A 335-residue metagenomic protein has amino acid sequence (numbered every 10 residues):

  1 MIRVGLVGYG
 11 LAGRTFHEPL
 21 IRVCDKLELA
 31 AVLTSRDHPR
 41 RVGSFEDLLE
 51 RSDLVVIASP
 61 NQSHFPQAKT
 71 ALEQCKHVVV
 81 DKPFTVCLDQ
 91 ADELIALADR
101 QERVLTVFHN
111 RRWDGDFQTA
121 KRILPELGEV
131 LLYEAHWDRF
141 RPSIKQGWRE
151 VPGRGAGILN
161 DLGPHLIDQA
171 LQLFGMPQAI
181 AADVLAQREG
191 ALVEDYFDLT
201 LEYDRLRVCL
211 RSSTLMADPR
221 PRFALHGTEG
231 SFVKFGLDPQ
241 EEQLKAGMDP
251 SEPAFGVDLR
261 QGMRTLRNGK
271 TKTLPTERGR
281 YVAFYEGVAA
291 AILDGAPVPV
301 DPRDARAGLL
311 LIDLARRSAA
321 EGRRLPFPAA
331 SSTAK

Functional and structural regions predicted by a protein language model:
M1-P39: N-terminal Rossmann-like dinucleotide-binding module
R40-L97: Beta-loop-alpha module in the N-terminal Rossmann-like domain of NAD(P)-dependent dehydrogenases, especially those
L54-I57, R103, A283, G287-K335: C-terminal helix-rich "cap/oligomerization" subdomain common to oxidoreductases
I57, V80, L105-V107, E134 (+1 more regions): Hydrophobic residues in well-ordered beta-strands that form the structural core
Q74-K76, Q101-R103, Y203: A short helix->loop->beta-strand "cap" motif at the edges of active sites that frequently abuts
A96-V104, Q118-L132, G227, S231: Basic phosphate/pyrophosphate-binding loop/patch that engages nucleotide-derived ligands
R111-D183, Q187-G190, G322: Predominantly a Rossmann-like dinucleotide-binding segment in NAD(P)-dependent oxidoreductases
D168-M248, V282-A296, S332-K335: Contiguous beta-strand/loop segments that form the cofactor/metal-binding neighborhood of enzyme cores
